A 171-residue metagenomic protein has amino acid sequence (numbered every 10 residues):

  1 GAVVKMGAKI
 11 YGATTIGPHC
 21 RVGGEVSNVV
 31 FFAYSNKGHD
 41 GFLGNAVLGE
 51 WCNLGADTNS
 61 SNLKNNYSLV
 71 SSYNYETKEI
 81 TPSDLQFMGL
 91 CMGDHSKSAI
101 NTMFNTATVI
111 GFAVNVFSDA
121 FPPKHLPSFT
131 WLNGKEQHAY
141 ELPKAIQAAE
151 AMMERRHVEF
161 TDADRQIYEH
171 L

Functional and structural regions predicted by a protein language model:
G1-G7, Y11-A13, G17-C20: Extended, low-complexity, charged alpha-helical tracts that assemble into coiled-coils or amphipathic helices used
M6, R21-L171: Glycine-rich hexapeptide-repeat left-handed beta-helix
